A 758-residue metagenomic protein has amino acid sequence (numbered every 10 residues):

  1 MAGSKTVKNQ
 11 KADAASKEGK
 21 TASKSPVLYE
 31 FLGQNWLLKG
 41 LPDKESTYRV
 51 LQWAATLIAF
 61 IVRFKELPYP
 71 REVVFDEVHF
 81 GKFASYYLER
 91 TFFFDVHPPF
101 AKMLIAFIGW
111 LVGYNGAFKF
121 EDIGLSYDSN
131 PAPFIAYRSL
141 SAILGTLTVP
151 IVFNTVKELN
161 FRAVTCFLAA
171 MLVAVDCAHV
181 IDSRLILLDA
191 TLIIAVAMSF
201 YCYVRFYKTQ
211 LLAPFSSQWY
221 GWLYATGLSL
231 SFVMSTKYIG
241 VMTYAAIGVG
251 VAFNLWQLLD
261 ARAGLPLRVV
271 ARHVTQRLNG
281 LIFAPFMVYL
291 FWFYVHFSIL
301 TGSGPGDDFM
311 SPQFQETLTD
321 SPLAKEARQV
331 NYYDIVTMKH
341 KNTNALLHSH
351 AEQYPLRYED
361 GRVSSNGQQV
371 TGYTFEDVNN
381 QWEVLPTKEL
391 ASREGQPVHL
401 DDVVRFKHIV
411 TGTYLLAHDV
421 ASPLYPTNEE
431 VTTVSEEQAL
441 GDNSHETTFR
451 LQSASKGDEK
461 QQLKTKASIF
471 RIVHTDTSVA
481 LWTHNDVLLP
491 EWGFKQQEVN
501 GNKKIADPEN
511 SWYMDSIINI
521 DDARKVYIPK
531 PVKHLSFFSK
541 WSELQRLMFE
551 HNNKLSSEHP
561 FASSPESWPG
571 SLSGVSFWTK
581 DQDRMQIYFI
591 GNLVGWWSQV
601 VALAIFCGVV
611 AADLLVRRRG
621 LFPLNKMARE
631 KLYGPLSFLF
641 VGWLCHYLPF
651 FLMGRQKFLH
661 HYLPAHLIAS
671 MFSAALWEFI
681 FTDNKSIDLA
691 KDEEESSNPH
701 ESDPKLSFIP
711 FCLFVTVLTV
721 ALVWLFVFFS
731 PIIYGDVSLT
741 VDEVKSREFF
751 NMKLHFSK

Functional and structural regions predicted by a protein language model:
A2-F31, L255, L259, L265 (+8 more regions): Transmembrane helical bundles and short interhelical boundary loops of multi-pass, membrane-embedded
W53, I135, S139-N160, M198 (+1 more regions): Transmembrane-helix motifs of polytopic, lipid-linked glycan transferases
A59, C166-A174, I181, L230 (+1 more regions): Short helix- or helix-capping micro-motifs that position conserved polar/aromatic residues at function-defining sites
Y69-K82, F92-F107, N115-K119, A132-I135: Extracytoplasmic catalytic/substrate-binding loops of multi-pass membrane glycan-assembly enzymes
V74-F75, A178-L192, T236-I239: Short acidic/glycine- and proline-prone juxtamembrane loop motifs at membrane-interface regions of multi-pass membrane
I151-N154, T191-F215, S229-L230, F672: Specific aromatic-rich, kink-prone transmembrane helix
K157-N160, S199-G221, A252-Q257, S697-S702: Membrane-interface transmembrane helices that cradle and orient dolichyl/undecaprenyl
H296-S539: Lectin-like carbohydrate-binding module/patch detector with strong preference for beta-trefoil
